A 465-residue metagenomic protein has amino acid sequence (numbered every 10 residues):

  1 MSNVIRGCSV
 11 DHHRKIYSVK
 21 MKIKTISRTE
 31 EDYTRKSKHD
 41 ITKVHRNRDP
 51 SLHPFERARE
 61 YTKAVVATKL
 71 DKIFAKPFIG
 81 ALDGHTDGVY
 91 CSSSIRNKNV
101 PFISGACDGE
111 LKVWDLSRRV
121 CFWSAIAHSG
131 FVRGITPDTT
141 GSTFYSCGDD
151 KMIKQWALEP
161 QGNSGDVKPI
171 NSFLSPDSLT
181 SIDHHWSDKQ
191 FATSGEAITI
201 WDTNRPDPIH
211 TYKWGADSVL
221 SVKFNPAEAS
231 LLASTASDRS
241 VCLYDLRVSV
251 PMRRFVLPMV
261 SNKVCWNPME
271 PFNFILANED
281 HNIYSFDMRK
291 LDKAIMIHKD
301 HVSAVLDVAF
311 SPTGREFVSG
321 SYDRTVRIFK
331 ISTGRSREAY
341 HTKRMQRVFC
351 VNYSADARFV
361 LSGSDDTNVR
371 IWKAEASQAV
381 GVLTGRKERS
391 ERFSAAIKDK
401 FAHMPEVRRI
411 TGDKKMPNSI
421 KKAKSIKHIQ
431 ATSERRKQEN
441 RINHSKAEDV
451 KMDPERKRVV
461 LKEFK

Functional and structural regions predicted by a protein language model:
Y17-L70, S336-C350, S354-F359, G363-K465: Terminal intrinsically disordered, low-complexity extensions flanking WD-repeat/beta-propeller proteins
V66-D87, R118, V167: A short helix->beta-strand "capping" segment at the edge of beta-propeller domains
F78, G88, K98, C121 (+17 more regions): WD40/WD-repeat beta-propeller blade-loop signature
L82-V89, I126-V132, S172-L179, K213-V219 (+4 more regions): WD40/WD-repeat beta-propeller blade N-cap
S92, L111-D115, I135, I153-E159 (+7 more regions): WD40-repeat beta-propellers
S92-N99, I135-S142, I182-D188, R205 (+6 more regions): Loop/turn segments within WD40 beta-propeller blades
S104-D108, C147-D150, L158, T193-E196 (+4 more regions): Conserved strand-to-loop turn within each blade of WD40 beta-propeller repeats
R253, S261, C265-D399: Structured C-terminal portions of repeat-based eukaryotic scaffold domains
